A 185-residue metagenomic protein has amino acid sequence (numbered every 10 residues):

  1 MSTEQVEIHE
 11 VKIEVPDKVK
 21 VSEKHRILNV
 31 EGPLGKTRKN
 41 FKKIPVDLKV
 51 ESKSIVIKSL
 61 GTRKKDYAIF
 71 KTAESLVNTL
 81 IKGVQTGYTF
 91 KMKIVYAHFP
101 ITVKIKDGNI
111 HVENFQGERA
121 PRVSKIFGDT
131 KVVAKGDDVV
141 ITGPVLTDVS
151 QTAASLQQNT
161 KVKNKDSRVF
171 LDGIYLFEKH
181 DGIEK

Functional and structural regions predicted by a protein language model:
M1-K185: Ribosome-associated RNA-binding proteins
